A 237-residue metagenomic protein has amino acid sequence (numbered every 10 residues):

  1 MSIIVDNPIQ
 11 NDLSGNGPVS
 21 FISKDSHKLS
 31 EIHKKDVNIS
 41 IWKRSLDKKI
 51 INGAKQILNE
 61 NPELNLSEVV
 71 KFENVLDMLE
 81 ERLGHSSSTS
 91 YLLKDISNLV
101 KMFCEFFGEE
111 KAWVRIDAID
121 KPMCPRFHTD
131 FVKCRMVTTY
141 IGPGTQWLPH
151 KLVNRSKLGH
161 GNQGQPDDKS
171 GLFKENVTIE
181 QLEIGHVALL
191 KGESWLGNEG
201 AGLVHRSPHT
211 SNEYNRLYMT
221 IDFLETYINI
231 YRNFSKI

Functional and structural regions predicted by a protein language model:
M1-E81, S90-S97: N-terminal auxiliary "cap/dimerization" subdomain that precedes the catalytic jelly-roll/cupin core of mononuclear
D36-I39, K133-M136, G185, N215-R216: Short, surface-exposed beta-edge/turn micro-motifs
S40-K43, W113-D117, T138, L189-L190 (+1 more regions): A structural signal for short, well-ordered beta-strand segments and their strand-loop junctions that often border
Q56-N61, V153-S156, N233-I237: Short intrinsically disordered coil segments
E81-T129: Extracellular-facing segments of soluble proteins and assemblies that are Gly/Ser/Thr-biased and enriched in aromatics
I116-A118, Y140-V153, G200, T220-I230 (+1 more regions): Active-site environment of non-heme Fe oxygenases that use a 2-His-1-carboxylate facial triad
K121-I184: Catalytic core of non-heme Fe(II) oxygenases with the double-stranded beta-helix
G171-I237: Catalytic core of Fe(II)/2-oxoglutarate
